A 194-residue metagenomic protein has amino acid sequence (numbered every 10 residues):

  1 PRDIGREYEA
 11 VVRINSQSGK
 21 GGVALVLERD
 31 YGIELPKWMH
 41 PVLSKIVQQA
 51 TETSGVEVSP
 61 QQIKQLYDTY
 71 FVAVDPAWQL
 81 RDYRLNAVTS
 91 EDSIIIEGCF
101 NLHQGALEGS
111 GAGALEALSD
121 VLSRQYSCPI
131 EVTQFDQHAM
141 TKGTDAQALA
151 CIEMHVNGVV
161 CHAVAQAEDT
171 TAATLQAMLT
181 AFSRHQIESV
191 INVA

Functional and structural regions predicted by a protein language model:
P1-E108, T144-Q147: A mid-to-C-terminal "edge-of-domain" accessory segment
M39, S59-Q62, S110-A117, T170-T174: Short amphipathic alpha-helical segments
V74-W78, Q125-V132: Short secondary-structure junctions
I94-F100, A139-A165: Positively charged, aromatic-enriched nucleic acid-contacting surfaces
A112-I130: A short, contiguous, amphipathic alpha-helix enriched in charged residues
G158-A194: Mixed-charge, glycine-accented linear interaction segment located at domain edges/termini
